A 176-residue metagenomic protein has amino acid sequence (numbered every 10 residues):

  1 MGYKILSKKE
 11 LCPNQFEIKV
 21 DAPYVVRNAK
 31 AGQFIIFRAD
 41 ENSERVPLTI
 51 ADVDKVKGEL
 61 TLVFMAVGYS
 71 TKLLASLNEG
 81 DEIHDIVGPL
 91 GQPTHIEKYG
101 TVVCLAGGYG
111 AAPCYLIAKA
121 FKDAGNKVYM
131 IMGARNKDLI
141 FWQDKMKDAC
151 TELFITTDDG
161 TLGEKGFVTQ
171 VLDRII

Functional and structural regions predicted by a protein language model:
G2-E79: Ferredoxin-reductase
Y69-I176: FNR/FR-type flavoprotein reductase catalytic core
